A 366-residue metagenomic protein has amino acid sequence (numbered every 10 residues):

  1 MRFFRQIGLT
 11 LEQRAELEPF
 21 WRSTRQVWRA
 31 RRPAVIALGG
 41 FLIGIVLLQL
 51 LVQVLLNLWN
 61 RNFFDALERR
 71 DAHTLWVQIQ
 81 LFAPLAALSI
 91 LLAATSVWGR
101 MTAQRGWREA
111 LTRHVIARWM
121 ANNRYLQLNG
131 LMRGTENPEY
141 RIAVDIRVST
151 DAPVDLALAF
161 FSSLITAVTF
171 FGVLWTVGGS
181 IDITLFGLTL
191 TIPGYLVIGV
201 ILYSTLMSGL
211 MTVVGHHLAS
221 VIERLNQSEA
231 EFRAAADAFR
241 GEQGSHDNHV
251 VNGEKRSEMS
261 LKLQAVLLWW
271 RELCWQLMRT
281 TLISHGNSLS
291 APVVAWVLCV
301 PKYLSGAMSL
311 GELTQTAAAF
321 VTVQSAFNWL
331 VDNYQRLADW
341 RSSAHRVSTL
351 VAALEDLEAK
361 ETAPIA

Functional and structural regions predicted by a protein language model:
M1-Q53, N62-F82, S96-R100, Q104 (+5 more regions): Membrane-integrated ABC transporters
G44, L48, N57, A159-L188 (+2 more regions): A hydrophobic transmembrane-helix motif
Q53-D65, V97, M101, R105 (+10 more regions): Short helix-terminus and kink motifs of transmembrane alpha helices, predominantly at the cytoplasmic interface
A103, A219-R224, S228-A230, V251 (+3 more regions): Cytosolic ends of transmembrane helices, especially the final helix of ABC transmembrane type-1 domains
A110-M120, E229-D237: Membrane-cytosol interface motif
V144-T150, Q227-A234, A238-G241, S245-V294 (+2 more regions): An intracellular "coupling" helix at the cytosolic face of ABC transporter transmembrane type-1 domains
K360-A366: ABC-type nucleotide-binding domain
